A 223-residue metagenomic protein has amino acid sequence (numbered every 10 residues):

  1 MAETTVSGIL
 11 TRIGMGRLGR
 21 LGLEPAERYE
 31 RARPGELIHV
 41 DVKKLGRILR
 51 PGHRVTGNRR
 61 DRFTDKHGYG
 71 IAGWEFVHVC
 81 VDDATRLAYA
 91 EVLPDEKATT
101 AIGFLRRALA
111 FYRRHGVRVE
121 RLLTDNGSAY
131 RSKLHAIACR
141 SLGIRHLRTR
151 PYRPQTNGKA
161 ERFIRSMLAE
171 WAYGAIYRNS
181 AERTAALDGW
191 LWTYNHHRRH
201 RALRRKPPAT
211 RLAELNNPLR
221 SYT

Functional and structural regions predicted by a protein language model:
M1-T56, S128, A136-A138, R153-P154 (+1 more regions): Basic, flexible linker segments flanking DNA-binding modules in nucleic acid-interacting mobile-element proteins
E27, G35-E36, R140-I144, S166-T223: C-terminal domain-tail junction helix/linker
P34-D82, A90-E91: Extended, low-complexity cationic-aromatic segments
T64-H67, G73-E75, E91-H115: Active-site beta-loop-alpha junctions of metal-dependent nucleic acid enzymes, especially the RNase H-like/DDE
D82-A84, P94-A98, G127: A short acidic/small-residue loop/turn micro-motif
L87-E91, L147-T149, Y173: Short small-residue beta-strand/loop micro-motif enriched in glycine and branched aliphatics
E96, H115-S132, R150-Y152, R204-A209: Acidic/histidine-rich, metal-coordinating catalytic segments
R121-N126, R140-K159, A175-R178: RNase H-like polynucleotidyl transferase catalytic core
